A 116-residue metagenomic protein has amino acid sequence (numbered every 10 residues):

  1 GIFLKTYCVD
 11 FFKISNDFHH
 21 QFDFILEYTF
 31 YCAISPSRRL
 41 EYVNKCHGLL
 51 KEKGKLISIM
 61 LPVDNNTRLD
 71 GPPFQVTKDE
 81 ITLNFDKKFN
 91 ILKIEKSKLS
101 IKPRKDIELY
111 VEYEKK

Functional and structural regions predicted by a protein language model:
G1-H20, I34-K116: Class I (Rossmann-like) S-adenosyl-L-methionine-dependent methyltransferase catalytic domain, capturing the SAM-binding
D23: Conserved acidic residues
L26: A conserved beta-strand element that flanks and buttresses the S-adenosyl-L-methionine
T29-A33: Short catalytic micro-motifs in class I SAM-dependent methyltransferases
